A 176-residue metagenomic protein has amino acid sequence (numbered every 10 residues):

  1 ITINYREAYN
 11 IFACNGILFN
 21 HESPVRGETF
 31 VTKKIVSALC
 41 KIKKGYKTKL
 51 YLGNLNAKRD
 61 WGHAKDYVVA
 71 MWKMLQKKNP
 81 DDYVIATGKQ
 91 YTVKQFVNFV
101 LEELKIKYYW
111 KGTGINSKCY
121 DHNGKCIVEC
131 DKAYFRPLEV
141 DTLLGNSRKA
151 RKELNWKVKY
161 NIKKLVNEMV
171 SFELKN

Functional and structural regions predicted by a protein language model:
I1-C14, V36-K44: Active-site Tyr-X1-5-Lys
I3, E7, H21, K152-N155: Charged, amphipathic alpha-helical interaction segments
C14, H21-P24, Y67: Conserved sequence/active-site signature of Rossmann-fold short-chain dehydrogenase/reductase
C14-G16, I85: Short glycine/serine/threonine-enriched helix-capping/active-site loop that flanks the nucleotide-sugar donor pocket
G16-F19, G53: Active-site flanking residues adjacent to catalytic metal/cofactor-binding acidic residues
R26-N176: C-terminal substrate-binding subdomain of Rossmann-fold SDR/epimerase-dehydratase oxidoreductases
